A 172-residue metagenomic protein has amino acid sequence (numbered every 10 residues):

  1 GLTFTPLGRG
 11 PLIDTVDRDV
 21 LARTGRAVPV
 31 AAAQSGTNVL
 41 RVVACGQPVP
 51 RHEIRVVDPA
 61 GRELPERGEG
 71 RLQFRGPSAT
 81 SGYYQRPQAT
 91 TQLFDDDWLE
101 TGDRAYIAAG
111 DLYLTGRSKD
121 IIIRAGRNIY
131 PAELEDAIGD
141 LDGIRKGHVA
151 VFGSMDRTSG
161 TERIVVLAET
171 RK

Functional and structural regions predicted by a protein language model:
G1-L112, S118-I121: Conserved AMP-binding/adenylate-forming
G76, S81-G82, P87, Q92 (+1 more regions): AMP-binding/adenylate-forming catalytic core of the ANL superfamily
